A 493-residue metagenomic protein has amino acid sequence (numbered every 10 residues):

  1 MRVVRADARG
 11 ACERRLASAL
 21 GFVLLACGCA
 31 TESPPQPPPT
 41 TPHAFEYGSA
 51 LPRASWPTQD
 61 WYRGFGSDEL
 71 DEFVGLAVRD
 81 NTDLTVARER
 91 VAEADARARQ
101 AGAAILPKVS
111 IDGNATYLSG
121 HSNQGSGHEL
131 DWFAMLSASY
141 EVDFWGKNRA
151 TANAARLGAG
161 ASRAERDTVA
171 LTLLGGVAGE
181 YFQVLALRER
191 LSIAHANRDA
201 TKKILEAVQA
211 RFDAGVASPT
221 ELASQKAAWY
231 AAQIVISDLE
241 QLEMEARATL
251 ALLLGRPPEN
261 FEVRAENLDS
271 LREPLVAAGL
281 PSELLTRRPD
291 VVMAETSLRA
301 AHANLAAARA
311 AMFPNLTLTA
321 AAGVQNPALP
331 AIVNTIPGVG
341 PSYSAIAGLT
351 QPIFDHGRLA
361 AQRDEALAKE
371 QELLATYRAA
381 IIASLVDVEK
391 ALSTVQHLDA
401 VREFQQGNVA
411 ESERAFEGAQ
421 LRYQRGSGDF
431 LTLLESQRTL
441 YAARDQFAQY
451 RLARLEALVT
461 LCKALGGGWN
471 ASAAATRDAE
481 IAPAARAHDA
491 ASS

Functional and structural regions predicted by a protein language model:
R2-V4, C12, L16-R79, W132 (+5 more regions): Terminal intrinsically disordered/low-complexity segments used for targeting and assembly
A30-E180, L316-A320, Q325, G340-S342 (+2 more regions): Short flexible linkers and secondary-structure junctions
T85-V86, G102-A103, V142-A170, T220 (+6 more regions): Sec/SRP-type N-terminal targeting helices
N148, A164-L280, T394, L398 (+5 more regions): Periplasmic alpha-helical coiled-coil/stalk elements that build and connect Gram-negative outer-membrane
F212-V216, Y423-S427, A464-G468: A short glycine-centered flexible hinge/capping loop motif at secondary-structure junctions
A415-L455: C-terminal structured "cap/appendage" subdomains that terminate the fold
